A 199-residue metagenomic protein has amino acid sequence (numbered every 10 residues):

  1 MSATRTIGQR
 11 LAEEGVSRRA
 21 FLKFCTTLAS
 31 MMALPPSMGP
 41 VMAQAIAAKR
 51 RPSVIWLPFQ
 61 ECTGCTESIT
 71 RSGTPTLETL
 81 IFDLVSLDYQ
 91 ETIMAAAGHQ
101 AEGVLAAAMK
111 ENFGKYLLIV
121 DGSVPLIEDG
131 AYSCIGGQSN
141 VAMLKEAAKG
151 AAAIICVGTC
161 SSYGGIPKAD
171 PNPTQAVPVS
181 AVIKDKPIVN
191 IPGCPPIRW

Functional and structural regions predicted by a protein language model:
M1-V16: N-terminal secretory signal peptides
A20-A43: N-terminal export signals
Q44-I46, R50-S53, Q60, G64 (+2 more regions): Metallocofactor- and cofactor-centric catalytic cores in central/energy metabolism, strongly enriched
I55-L57, V157: Short hydrophobic segments within beta-strands
T66-S68, D129-Y132, G165-D170: Short acidic, glycine/serine/threonine-rich loops at helix termini
I69-P75: Short Gly/aromatic-enriched secondary-structure transition segments
Q138-A151: Catalytic-core regions built around general acid/base machinery
G150-W199: Catalytic cores of enzyme domains
